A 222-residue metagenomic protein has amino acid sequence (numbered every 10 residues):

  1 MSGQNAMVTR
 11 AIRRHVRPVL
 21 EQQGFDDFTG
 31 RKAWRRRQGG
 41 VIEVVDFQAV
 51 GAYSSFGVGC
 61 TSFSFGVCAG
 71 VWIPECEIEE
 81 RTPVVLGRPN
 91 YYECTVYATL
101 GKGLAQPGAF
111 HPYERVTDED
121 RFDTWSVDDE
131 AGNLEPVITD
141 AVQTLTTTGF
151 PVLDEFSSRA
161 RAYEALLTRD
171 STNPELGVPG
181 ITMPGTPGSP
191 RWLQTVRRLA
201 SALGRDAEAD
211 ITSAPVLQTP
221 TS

Functional and structural regions predicted by a protein language model:
M1-T9, R35-S222: Intrinsically disordered, low-complexity regulatory regions enriched in serine/threonine/proline and acidic residues
A6-F28: Amphipathic alpha-helical segments
